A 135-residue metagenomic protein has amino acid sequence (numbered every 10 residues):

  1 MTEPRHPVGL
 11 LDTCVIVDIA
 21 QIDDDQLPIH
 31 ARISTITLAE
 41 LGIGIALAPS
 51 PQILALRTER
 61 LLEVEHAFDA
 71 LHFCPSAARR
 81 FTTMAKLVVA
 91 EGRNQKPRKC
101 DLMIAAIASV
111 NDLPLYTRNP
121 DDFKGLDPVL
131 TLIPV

Functional and structural regions predicted by a protein language model:
T2-G9, I19-A106, K124-P134: PIN-domain endoribonuclease scaffold, especially VapC-family toxins
S109: Anion (oxyanion) recognition and catalysis
